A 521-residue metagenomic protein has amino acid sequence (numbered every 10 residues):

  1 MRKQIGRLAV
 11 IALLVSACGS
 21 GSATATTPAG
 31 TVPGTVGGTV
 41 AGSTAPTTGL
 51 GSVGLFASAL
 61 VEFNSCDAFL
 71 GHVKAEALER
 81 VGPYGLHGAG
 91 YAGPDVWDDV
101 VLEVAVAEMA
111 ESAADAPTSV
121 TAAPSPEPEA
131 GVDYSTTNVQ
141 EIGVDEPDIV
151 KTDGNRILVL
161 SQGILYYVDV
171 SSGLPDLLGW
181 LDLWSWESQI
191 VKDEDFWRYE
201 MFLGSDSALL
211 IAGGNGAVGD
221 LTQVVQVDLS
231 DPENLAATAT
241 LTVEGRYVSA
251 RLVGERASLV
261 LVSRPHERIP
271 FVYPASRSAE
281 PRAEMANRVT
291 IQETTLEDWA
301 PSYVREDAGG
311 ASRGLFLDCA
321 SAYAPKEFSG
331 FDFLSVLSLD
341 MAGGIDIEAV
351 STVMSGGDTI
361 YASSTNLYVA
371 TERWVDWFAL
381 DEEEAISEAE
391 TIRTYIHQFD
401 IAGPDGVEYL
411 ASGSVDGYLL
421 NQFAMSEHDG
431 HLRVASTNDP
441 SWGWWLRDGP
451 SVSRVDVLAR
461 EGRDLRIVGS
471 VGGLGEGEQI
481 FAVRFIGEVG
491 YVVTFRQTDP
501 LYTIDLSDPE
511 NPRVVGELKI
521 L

Functional and structural regions predicted by a protein language model:
M1-L8: Bacterial N-terminal signal peptides that target proteins for export
C18-L521: Beta-sheet-rich non-transmembrane sensory/scaffold domains
